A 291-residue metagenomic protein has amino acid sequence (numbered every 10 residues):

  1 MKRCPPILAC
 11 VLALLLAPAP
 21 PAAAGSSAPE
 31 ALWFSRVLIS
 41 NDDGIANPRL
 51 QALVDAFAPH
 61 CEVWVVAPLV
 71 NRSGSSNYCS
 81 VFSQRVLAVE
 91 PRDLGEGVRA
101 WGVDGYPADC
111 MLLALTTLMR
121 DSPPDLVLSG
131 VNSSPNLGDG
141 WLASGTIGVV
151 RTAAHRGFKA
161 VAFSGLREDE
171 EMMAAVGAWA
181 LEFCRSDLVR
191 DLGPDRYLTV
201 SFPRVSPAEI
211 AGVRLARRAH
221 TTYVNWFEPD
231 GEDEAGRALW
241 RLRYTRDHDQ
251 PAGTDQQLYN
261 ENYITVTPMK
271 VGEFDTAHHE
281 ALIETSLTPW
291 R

Functional and structural regions predicted by a protein language model:
I7-A17: Bacterial N-terminal signal peptides
L32-W33, V37, V54-L115: A cross-family phosphate/adenosyl-ligand binding-site feature
S40-D43, V66-V70, D104-Y106, G130-S133 (+3 more regions): Active-site-proximal beta-strand/loop segments in catalytic clefts of secreted hydrolases
S75, G177-R291: Electrostatically charged, flexible surface regions
T116-D121, G148-K159: Alpha-helix C-terminal capping segments
D125-L126: Conserved acidic residues
L142-G148, W179: Charged helix-capping and loop-helix junction motifs
A154-V176: Glycine-rich phosphate/pyrophosphate-binding loops and their adjacent beta-strand/loop elements at enzyme active sites
